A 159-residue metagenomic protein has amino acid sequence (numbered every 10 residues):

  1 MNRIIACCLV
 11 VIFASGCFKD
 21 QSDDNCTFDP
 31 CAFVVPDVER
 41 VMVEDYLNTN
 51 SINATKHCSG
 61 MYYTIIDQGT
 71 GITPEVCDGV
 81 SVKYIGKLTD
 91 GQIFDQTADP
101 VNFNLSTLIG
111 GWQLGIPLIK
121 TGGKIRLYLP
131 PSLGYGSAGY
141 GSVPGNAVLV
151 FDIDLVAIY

Functional and structural regions predicted by a protein language model:
M1-C17: Sec-dependent bacterial lipoprotein signal peptides
C17-Y159: Cross-family detector of peptidyl-prolyl cis-trans isomerase
